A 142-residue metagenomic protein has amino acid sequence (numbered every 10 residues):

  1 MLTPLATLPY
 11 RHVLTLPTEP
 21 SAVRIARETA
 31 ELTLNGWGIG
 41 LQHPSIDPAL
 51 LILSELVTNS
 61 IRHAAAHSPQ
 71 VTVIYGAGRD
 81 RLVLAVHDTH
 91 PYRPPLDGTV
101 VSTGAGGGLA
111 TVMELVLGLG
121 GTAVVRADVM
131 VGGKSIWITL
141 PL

Functional and structural regions predicted by a protein language model:
M1-P17, I61-L142: Conserved beta-strand-loop-beta-strand hairpin that lines the nucleotide-binding pocket of ATP/GTP-utilizing enzymes
P20, E55: Solvent-exposed, flexible loop/coil residues
V23: Primarily the active-site beta-strand->alpha-helix module of PP2C/PPM metal-dependent phosphatases, and frequently
L32-S54: Conserved short strand/loop->alpha-helix "switch" segment adjacent to the catalytic nucleotide/phosphoryl-transfer site
